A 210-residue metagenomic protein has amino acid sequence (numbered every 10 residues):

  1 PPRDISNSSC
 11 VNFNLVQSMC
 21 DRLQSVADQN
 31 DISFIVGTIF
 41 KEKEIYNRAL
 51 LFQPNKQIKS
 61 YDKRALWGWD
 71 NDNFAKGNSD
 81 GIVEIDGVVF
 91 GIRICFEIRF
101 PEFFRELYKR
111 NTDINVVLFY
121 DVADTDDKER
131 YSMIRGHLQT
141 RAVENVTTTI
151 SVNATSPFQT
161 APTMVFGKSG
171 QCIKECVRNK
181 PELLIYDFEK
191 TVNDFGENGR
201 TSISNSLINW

Functional and structural regions predicted by a protein language model:
P1-D4, A123-D124, V192: Feature marks short, surface-exposed loop/turn motifs that line or immediately flank catalytic pockets and channel
P1-N12, L118-F119: Short, conserved active-site loops that position catalytic residues or coordinate cofactors/metal ions across diverse
N7-C10, V88-V89, V122-D124: A short, structure-level motif marking secondary-structure boundaries and short turns
V16-I35, R99-P181: CN hydrolase (nitrilase-like) catalytic-core segments centered on the catalytic cysteine and neighboring Lys/Glu
T38: N-terminal beta-strand/alpha-helix entry module and adjacent surface of metal-dependent catalytic domains
K41-R110, I114, D127-E129, M133-G136 (+1 more regions): Active-site catalytic loop in hydrolytic enzyme cores
I82, A154-W210: C-terminal beta-strand edge segments of enzyme domains
